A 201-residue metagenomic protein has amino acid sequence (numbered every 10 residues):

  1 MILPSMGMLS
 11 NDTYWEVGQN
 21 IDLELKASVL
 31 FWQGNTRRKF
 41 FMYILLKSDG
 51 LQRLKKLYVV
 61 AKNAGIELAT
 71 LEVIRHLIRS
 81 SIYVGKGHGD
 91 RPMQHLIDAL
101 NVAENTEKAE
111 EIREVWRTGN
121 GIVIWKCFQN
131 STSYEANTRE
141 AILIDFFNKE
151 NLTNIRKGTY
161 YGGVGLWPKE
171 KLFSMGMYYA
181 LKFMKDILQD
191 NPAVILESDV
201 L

Functional and structural regions predicted by a protein language model:
I2-L201: Structure-specific nucleic-acid interaction/processing domains
